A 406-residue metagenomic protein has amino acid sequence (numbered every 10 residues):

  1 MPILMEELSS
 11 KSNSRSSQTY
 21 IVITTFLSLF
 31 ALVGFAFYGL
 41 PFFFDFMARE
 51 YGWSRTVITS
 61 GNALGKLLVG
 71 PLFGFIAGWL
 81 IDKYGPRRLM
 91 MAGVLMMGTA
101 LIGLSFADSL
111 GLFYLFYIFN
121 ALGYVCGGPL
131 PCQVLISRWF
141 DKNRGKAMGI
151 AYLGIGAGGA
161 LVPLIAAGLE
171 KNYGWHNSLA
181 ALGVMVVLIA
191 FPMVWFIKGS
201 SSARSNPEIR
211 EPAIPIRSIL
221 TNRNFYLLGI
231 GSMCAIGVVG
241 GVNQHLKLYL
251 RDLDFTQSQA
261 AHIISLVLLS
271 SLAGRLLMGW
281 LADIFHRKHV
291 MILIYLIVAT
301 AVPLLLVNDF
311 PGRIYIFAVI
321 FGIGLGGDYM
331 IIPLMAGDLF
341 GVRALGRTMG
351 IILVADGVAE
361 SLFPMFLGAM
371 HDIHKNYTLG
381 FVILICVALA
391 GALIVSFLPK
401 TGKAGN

Functional and structural regions predicted by a protein language model:
F30, A100, L112-G127, M233 (+1 more regions): Hydrophobic core of transmembrane alpha-helices in multi-pass small-molecule transporters, especially MFS/SLC-type
L40-F44, R223-L276, W280, F363: Extracytoplasmic gate region of multi-pass secondary transporters
M47-A48, L80-I81, L164-Y173, L250-R251 (+2 more regions): Interfacial helix-cap and linker-helix signal at transmembrane-aqueous boundaries of multi-pass secondary transporters
A63-G78, S265-L277: Central cavity-lining transmembrane alpha-helices of secondary-active solute carriers, predominantly the Major
L72-G85, R275-H286, H371-D372: Helix-to-loop junctions at the C-terminal end of transmembrane segments in multipass secondary transporters
R88-I102, H289-P303: Structural signature of the two symmetry-related core transmembrane helices
C126-F140, G327-F340: Intracellular juxtamembrane helix-capping segments at the cytosolic ends of symmetry-related transmembrane helices
A151, I155-G199: Helix-loop-helix hairpin linking two adjacent transmembrane segments in secondary transporters
